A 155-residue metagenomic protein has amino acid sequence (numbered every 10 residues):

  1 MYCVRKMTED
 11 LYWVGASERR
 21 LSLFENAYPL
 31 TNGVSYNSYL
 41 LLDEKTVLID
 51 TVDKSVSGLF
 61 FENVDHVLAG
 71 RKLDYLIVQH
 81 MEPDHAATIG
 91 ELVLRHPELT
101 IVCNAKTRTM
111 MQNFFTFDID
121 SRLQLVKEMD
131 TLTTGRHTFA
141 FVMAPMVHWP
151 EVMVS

Functional and structural regions predicted by a protein language model:
V4-V64, V154: Conserved beta-strand hairpin/beta-sheet module of binuclear metal-dependent hydrolase folds, prominently
R5-E9, C103-V152: Metallo-beta-lactamase
L23-F24, T88-I89, Q112-N113, E151: Short glycine-/acidic-enriched loop or helix-start segments at secondary-structure transitions that form or flank
E44, S55-V102: Active-site metal-binding motif and surrounding structural segment of the metallo-beta-lactamase
K45, V52-D53, M81, T107 (+1 more regions): Structured beta->alpha junctions
